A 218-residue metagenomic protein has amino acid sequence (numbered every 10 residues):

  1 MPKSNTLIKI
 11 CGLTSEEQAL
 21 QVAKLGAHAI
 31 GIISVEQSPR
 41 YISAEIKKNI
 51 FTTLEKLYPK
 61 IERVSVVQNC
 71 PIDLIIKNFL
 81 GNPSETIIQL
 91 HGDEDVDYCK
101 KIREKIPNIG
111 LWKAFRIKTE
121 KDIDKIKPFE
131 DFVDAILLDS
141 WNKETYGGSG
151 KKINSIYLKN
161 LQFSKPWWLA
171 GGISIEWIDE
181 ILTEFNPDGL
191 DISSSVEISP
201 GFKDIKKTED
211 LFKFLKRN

Functional and structural regions predicted by a protein language model:
M1-N218: Conserved N-terminal beta1-alpha1 strand-loop-helix module at the mouth
